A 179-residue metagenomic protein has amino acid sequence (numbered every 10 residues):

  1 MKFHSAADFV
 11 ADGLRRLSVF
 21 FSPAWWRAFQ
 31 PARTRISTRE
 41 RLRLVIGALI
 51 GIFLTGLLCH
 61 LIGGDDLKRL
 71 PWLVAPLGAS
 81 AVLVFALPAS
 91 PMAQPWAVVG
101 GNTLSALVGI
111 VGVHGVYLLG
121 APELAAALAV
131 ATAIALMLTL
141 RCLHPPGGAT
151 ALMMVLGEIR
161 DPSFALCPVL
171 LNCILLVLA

Functional and structural regions predicted by a protein language model:
M1-V113, Y117-A129, R160-L166, L170: Alpha-helical transmembrane segments and their membrane-interface boundaries that form or gate the permeation pathway
P88-A97, L136-G147: Membrane-helix interface "capping/anchor" motifs
A129-A133, H144, L175: Membrane-embedded alpha-helical core segments of multi-pass
A151-S163: Interfacial segments of multi-pass membrane proteins
C167-A179: Alpha-helical membrane-embedded segments
